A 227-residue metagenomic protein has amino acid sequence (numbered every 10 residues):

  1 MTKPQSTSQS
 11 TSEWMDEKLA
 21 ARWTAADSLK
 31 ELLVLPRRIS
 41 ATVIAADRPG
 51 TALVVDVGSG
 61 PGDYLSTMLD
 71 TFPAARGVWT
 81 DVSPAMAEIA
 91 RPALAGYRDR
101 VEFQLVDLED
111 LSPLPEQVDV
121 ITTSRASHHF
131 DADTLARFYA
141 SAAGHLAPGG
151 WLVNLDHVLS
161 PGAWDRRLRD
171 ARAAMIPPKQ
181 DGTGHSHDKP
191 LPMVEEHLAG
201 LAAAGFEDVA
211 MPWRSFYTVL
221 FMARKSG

Functional and structural regions predicted by a protein language model:
M1-R48: Conserved class I S-adenosyl-L-methionine
L53, G149-W151: Short glycine-centered segments of the SAM/dcSAM-binding site in methyltransferase folds
V55, G62-D110: Class I SAM-dependent methyltransferase SAM/SAH-binding core
T122: A conserved beta-strand element that flanks and buttresses the S-adenosyl-L-methionine
R125-A126: Short catalytic micro-motifs in class I SAM-dependent methyltransferases
A136-P148: A short glycine-rich, Lys/Arg-flanked "PGG" loop and its adjoining helix->strand segment in the class I
L155-A204, V209-M211: C-terminal alpha-helical "lid/dimerization" subdomain adjacent to the S-adenosyl-L-methionine
E207-G227: Core SAM-dependent methyltransferase catalytic element
